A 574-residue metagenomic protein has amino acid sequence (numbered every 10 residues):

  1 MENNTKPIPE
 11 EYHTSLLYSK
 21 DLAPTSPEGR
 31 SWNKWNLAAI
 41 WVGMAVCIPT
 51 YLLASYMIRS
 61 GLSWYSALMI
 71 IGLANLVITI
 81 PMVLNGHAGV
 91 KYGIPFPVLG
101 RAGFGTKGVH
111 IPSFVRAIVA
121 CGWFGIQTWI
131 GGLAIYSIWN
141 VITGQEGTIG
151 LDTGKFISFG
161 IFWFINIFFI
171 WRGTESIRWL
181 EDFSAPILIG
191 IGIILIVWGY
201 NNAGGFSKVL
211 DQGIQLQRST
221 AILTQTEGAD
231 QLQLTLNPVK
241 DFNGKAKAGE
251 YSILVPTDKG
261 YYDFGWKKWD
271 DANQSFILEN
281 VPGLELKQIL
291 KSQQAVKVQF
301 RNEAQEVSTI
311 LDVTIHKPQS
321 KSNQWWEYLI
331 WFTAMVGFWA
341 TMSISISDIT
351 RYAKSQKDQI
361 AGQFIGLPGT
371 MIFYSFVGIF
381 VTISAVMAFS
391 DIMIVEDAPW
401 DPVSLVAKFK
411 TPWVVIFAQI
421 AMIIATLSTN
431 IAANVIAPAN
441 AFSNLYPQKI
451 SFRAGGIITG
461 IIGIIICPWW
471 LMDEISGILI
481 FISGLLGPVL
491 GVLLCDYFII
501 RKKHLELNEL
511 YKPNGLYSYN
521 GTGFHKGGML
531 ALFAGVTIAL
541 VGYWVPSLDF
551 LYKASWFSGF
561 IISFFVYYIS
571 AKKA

Functional and structural regions predicted by a protein language model:
M1-S66, I78, L195-I196, G205-S207 (+4 more regions): Membrane-interface "cap" regions at the ends of multi-pass membrane proteins
P24, F206-K208, G213, V492-I569: C-terminal membrane-solvent junction of multi-pass transporters and transport-like membrane proteins
K34-Y51, I165, G199-N202, S252-L254 (+3 more regions): Hydrophobic, membrane-embedded alpha-helices of multi-pass small-molecule transporters
V46-T50, L73-P81, A117-Q127, P186-N202 (+3 more regions): Selective recognition of specific alpha-helical transmembrane segments in multi-pass small-molecule
I58-G61, G86-A88, G103, I111 (+9 more regions): Membrane-water interface regions at transmembrane-helix termini and the short interhelical loops of multi-pass membrane
V115, S158-N202, V209-Q215, Q363-L367 (+3 more regions): Membrane-interface loop-to-helix entry segments
T128, G132-V141, I189-Q217, E306 (+4 more regions): Hydrophobic alpha-helical segments and their helix-loop junctions in multi-pass secondary transporters
T143-W171, P186-L195, W331-I346, I416-A421 (+1 more regions): Transmembrane alpha-helical segments of multi-pass small-molecule transport proteins
